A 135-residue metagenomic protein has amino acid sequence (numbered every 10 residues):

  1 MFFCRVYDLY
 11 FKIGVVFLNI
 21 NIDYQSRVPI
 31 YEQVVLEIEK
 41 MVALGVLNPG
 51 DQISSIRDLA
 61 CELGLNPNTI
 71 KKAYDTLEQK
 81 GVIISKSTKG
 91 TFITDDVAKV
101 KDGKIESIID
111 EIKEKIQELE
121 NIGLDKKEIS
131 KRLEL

Functional and structural regions predicted by a protein language model:
F2-Q52, E106-L135: Extreme N-terminal segment that seeds HTH/winged-HTH DNA-binding domains in transcriptional regulators
Q52-L63, L77: A short alpha-helical element within helix-turn-helix/winged-helix DNA-binding domains across DNA-binding proteins
I53, S85-I93, V97-A98: Short, Lys/Arg-rich nucleic-acid/phosphate-binding segment
D58, I93-T94, L135: Short secondary-structure capping/turn micro-motifs that flank functional sites
E62, T76-V82, I122: Residue cluster at the C-terminal edge of the helix-turn-helix DNA-binding motif
A98-I105: Terminal helix-turn-helix DNA-binding modules in bacterial transcription factors
